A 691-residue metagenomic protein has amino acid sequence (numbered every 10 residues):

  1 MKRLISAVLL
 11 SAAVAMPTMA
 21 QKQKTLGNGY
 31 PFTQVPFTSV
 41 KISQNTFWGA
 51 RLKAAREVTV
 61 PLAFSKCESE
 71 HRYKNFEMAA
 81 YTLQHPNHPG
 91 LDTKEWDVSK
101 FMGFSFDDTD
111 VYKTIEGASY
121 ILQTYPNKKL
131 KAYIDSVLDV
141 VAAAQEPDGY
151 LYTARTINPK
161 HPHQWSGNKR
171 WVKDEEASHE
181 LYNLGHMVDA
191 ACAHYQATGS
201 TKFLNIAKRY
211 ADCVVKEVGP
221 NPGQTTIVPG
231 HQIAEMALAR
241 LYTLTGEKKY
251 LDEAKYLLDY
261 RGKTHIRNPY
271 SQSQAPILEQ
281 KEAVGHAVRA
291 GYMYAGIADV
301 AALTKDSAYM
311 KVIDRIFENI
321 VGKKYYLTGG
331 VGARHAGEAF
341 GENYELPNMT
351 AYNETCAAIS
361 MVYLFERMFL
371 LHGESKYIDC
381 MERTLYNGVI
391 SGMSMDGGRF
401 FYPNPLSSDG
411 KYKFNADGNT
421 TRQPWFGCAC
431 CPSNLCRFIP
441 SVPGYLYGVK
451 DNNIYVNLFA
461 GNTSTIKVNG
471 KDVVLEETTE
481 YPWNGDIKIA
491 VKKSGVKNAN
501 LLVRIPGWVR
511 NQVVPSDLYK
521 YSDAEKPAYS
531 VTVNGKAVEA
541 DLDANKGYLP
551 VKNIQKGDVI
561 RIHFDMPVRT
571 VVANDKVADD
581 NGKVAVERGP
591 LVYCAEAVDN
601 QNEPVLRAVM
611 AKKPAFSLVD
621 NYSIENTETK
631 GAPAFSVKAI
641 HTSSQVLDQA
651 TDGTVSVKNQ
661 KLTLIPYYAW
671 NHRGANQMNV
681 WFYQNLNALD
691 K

Functional and structural regions predicted by a protein language model:
M1-K22: Bacterial Sec-dependent N-terminal signal peptides
K22-K128, A132, P162-A197, Q232-K249 (+5 more regions): Aromatic (Trp/Tyr) and acidic
P126, A142-E146, G199, V215-G219 (+6 more regions): Helix-capping and short linker residues that terminate individual alpha-solenoid repeat units
K129-Q145: Aromatic-lined substrate-binding rim segments of carbohydrate-active enzymes
I157-L181, A191, L204, K208-P229: Asp-box/WD-like beta-propeller blade repeats and closely related beta-sheet repeat scaffolds
N268-Y270, K324-N343: Flexible glycine/proline-rich, aromatic-decorated loop/lid segments
I313, D379-N387, G392-A490, R510-K536 (+2 more regions): C-terminal beta-rich recognition modules with glycine/proline-rich loops and embedded aromatic residues
N498, G557-V559: Extracellular Ig-like/FN3 beta-sandwich strand-entry sites
